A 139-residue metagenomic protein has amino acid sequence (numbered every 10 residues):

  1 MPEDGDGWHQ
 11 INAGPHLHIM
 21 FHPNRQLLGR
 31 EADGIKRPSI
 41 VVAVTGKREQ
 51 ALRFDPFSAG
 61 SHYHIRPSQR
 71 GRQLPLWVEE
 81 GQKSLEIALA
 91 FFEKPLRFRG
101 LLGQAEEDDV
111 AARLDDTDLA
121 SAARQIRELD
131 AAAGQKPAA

Functional and structural regions predicted by a protein language model:
M1-A32: Charge-rich, low-complexity N-terminal segments
E3-G5, N12, L27, V44 (+3 more regions): Intrinsically disordered, low-complexity segments enriched in small/polar residues
G5-G7, A13-L17, K36-P38, R48-L52 (+2 more regions): Generic structural motif recognizing short loop/turn segments at the entrances and edges of beta-strands
F21-A51: N-terminal interaction modules that seed assembly of large macromolecular complexes
N24, L28-R30, K47, R66 (+4 more regions): Serine/threonine-rich low-complexity intrinsically disordered regions
E49-G100: An exposed acidic His-Trp-rich patch
L96-A139: C-terminal charged interaction modules
